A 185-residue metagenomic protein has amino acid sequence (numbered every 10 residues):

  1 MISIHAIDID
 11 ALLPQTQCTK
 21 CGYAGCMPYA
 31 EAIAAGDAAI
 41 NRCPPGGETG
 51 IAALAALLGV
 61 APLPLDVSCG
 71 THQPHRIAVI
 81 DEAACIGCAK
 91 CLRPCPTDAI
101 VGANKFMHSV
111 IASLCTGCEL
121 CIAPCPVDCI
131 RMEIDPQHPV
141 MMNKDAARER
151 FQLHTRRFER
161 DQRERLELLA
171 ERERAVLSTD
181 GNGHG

Functional and structural regions predicted by a protein language model:
M1-L63: Long, charged N-terminal interaction/targeting segments
I2-S3, C69-Q73, S113-G185: Flanking helices and flexible, charged tails adjoining ferredoxin-like Fe-S electron-transfer domains in multi-subunit
H5-T16, D37-P45, L65-G87, L92-R93 (+2 more regions): Ferredoxin-like iron-sulfur electron-transfer modules
A53, R93, A123: Surface-exposed charge patches
